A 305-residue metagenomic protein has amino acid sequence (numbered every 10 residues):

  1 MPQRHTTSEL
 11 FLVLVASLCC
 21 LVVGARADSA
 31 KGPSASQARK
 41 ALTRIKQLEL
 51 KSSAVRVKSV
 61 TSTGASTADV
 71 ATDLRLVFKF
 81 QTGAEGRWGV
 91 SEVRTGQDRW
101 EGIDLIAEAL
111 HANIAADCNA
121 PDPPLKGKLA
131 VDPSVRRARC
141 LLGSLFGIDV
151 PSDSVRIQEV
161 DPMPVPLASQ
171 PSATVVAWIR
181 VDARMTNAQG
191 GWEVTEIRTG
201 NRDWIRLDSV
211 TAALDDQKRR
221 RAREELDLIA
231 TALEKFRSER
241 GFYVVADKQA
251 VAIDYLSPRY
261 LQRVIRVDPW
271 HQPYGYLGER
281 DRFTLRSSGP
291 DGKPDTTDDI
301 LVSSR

Functional and structural regions predicted by a protein language model:
P2-L12: Bacterial N-terminal signal peptides that target proteins for export
L12-L21: Bacterial N-terminal signal peptides
G24-T43, D98-S144, V210-G241: N-terminal trafficking/processing presequences and adjacent post-cleavage segments of proteins routed to secretion
D28-S29, K40-V77, V93-A109, P133-R180: Surface-exposed, charged secondary-structure patches
V60, F78-Q81, M185, Y276: Short beta-strand element of the conserved SAM-dependent methyltransferase core
A71, K79, G89-S91, T284-R286: Soluble periplasmic/extracytoplasmic beta-strand elements of cell-envelope proteins
A84-R87, Q189-G191: Asp-box/BNR beta-propeller loop motif
V93, D149-R305: Low-complexity, acidic interaction segments enriched in glycine
